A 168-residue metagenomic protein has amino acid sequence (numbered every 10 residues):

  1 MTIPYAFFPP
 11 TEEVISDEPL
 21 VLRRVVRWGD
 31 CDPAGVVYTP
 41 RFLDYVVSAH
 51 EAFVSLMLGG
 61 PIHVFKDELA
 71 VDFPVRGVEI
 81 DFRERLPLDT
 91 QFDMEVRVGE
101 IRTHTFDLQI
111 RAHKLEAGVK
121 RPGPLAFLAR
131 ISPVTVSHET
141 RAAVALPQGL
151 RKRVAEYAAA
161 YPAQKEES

Functional and structural regions predicted by a protein language model:
T2-L56: Catalytic strand-loop segment that frames the active site of acyl-thioester-processing enzymes
T2-V14, L20-L22, F82-Q91, G99-S168: HotDog/MaoC-like acyl-thioester-processing domains
V37, F73-V75, A126: A broad, structural micro-motif
F53-F65: Short, surface-exposed acidic-centric catalytic microdomains
F65-F73: Short, basic/aromatic beta-hairpin or loop at an interaction surface
V75-G77, D107: Short coil/loop residues immediately preceding or within conserved phosphate-binding loops of NTP-utilizing enzyme
